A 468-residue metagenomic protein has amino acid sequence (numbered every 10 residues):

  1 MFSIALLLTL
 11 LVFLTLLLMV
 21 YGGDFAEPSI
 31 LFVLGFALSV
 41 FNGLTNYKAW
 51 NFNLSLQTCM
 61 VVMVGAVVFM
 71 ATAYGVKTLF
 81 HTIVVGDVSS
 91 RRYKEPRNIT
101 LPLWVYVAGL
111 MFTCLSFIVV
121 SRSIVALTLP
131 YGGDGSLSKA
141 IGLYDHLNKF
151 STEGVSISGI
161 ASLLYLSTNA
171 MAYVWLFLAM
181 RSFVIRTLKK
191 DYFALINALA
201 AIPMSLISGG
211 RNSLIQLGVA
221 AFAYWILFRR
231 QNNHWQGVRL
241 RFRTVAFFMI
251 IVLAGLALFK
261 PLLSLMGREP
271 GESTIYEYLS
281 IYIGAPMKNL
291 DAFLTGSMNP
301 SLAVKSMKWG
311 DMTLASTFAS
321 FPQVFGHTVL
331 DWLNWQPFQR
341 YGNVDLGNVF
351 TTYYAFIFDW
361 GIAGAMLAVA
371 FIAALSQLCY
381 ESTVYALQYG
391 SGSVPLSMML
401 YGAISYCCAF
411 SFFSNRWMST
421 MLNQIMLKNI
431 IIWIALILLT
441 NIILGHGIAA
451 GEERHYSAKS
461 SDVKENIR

Functional and structural regions predicted by a protein language model:
F2, L17-L18, A26, Y47-F52 (+6 more regions): Conserved luminal/periplasmic juxtamembrane motif of membrane-embedded glycan-processing enzymes
S3-V12, V68, A108-F117, A161-W175 (+2 more regions): Hydrophobic alpha-helical transmembrane segments
L6-S123, T440: A structural signal for hydrophobic alpha-helical transmembrane segments in multi-pass membrane proteins
L7-L11, V62-G65, T168-A179, N212-W225 (+2 more regions): Hydrophobic core segments of transmembrane alpha-helices in multi-pass, intramembrane catalytic enzymes
G22-G35, T187-L195, Y389-G402: Membrane-interfacial loop-to-transmembrane alpha-helix junctions, especially the N-terminal start
T82-L240, V252-S264: Membrane-embedded catalytic interface detector for glycan/lipid assembly enzymes
G135-S162, L253-S376: Small-residue-enriched transmembrane helix-hairpin modules in multi-pass membrane proteins
N348-K464, R468: Hydrophobic alpha-helical segments
